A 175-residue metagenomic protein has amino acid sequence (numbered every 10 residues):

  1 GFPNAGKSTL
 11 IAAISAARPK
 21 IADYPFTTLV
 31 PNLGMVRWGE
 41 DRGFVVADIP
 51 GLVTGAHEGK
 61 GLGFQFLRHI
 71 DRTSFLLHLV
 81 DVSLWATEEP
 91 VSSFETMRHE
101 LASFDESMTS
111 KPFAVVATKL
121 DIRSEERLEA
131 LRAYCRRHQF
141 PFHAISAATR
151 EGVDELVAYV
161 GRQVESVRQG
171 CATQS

Functional and structural regions predicted by a protein language model:
G1-K60, F64-L76, V80, V157-G161 (+1 more regions): Conserved G1/Walker A P-loop phosphate-binding module
Y24, I145-A147: Cofactor-binding loops of NAD(P)H-dependent oxidoreductases, dominated by short-chain dehydrogenase/reductases
V36-G43, F64-A144, D154, A158-C171: Conserved C-terminal guanine-recognition region of P-loop GTPase G domains, centered on the G4
R150: N-terminal, positively charged regions that mediate nucleic acid binding
T173-S175: A short, charged, Gly/Pro-tolerant segment at domain boundaries
